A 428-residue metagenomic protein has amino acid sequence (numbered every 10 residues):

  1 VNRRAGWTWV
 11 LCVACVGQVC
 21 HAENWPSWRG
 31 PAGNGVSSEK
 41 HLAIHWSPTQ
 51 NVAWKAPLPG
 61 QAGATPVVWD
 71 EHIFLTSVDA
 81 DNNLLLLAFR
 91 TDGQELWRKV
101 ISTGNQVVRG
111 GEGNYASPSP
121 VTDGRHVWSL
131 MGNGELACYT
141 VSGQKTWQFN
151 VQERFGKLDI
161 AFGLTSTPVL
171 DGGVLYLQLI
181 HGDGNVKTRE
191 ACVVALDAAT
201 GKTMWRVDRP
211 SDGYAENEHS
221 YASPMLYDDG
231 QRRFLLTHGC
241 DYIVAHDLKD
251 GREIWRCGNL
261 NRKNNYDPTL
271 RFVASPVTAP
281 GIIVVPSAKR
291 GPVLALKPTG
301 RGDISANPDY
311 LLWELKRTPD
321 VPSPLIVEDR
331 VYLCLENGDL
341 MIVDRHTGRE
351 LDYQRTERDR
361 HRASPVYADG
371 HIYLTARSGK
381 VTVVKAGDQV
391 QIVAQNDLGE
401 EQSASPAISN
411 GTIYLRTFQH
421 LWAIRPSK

Functional and structural regions predicted by a protein language model:
V1-A5: N-terminal secretory signal peptides that target proteins for export/translocation
T8-Q18: Bacterial N-terminal signal peptides
Q18-K428: Noncatalytic, solvent-exposed loop/strand surfaces of beta-propeller-type extracellular/periplasmic domains
